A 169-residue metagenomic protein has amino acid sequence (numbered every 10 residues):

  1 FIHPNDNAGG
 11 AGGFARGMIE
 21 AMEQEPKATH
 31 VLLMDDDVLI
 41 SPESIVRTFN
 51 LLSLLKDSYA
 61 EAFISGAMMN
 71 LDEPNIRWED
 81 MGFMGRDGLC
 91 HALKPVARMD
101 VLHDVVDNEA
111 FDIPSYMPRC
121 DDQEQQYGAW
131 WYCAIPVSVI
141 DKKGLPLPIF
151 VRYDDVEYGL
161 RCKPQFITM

Functional and structural regions predicted by a protein language model:
F1-G12, E20: Conserved donor nucleotide-binding strand/loop of the catalytic core
I2, F63, F166-T168: Conserved beta-strand scaffold positions in the cores of enzyme catalytic domains, especially in NTP/NDP-utilizing
G9-G12, L39-S41, T48, N70-N75 (+5 more regions): Flexible loop/turn segments at secondary-structure boundaries
A15-M22, L32, P42-S53, S65 (+2 more regions): Short, well-ordered alpha-helical packing segments
P26-L39: Short beta-strand-to-loop acidic/aromatic patch adjacent to the donor-nucleotide binding site
E43-M99: Conserved donor NDP-sugar-binding/catalytic core segment of glycosyltransferases
V96-Y132: A recurrent flexible, glycine/aromatic-enriched loop bordering the glycosyltransferase active site that acts as
E124-Y132, D141-Y158, Q165-M169: Donor nucleotide-sugar recognition loop
